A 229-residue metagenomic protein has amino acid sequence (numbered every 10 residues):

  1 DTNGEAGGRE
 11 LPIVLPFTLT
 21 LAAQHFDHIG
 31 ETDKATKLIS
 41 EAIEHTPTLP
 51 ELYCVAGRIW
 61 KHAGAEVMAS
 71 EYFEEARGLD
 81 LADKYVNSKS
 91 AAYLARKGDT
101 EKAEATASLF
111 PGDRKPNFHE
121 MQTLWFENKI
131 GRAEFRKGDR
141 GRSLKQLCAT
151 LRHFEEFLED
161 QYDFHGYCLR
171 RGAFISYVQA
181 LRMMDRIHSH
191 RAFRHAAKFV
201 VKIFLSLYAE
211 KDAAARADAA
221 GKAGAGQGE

Functional and structural regions predicted by a protein language model:
D1-E229: Non-TPR docking regions that flank or precede TPR/alpha-solenoid scaffolds in eukaryotic proteins
